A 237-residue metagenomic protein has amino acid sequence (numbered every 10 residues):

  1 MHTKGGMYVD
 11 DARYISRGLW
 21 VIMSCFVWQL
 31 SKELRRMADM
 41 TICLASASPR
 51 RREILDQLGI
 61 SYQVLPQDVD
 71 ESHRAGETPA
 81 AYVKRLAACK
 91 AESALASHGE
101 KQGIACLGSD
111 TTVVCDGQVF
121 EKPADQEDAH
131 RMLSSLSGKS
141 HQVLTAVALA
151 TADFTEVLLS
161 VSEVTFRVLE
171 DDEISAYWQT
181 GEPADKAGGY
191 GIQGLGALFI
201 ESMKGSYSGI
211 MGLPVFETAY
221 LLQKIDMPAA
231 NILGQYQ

Functional and structural regions predicted by a protein language model:
G5-G6, G18: Residue-identity detector for glycine
Y8-D11: Acidic/polar hotspots within intrinsically disordered regions
R13, R17, R35-R36: Basic polycationic patches enriched in arginine
A38-C43, D56, P79-Q237: Anionic-ligand binding patches
R50-R52: Short, glycine/polar-rich helix-capping loops at beta-to-alpha or helix-loop-helix junctions that flank or form
G59-G76, E156-V161: Short glycine-rich, Thr/Ser-proximal phosphate-binding strand/loop in the N-terminal lobe of ATP-dependent enzymes
